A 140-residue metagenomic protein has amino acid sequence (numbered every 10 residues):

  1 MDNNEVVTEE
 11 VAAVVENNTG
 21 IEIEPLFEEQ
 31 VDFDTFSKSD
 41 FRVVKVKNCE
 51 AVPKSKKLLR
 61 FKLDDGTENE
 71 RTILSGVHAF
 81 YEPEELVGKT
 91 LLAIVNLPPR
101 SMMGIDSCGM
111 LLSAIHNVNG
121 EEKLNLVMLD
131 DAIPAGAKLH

Functional and structural regions predicted by a protein language model:
M1-H140: Phosphate-backbone binding interfaces of nucleic-acid-interacting proteins
